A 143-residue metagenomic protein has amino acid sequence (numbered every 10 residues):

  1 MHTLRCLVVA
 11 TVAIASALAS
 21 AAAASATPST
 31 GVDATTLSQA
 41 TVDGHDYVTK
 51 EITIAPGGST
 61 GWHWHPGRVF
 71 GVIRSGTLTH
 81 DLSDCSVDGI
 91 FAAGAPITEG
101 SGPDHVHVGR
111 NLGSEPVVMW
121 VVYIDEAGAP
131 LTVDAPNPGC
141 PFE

Functional and structural regions predicted by a protein language model:
M1-A26: Secretory targeting and sorting signals
S29-G61, V122: A short glycine-rich, His/Asp/Glu-containing loop-to-beta-strand
V42-G44, I54-P56, L78, L82-D104: Short acidic-glycine-tyrosine-enriched beta hairpin
T60-H65, L82, G89, V108-N111: Short histidine-centered beta-strand/loop micro-motifs that create catalytic or ligand/metal-coordination sites
P66-H80: Short, conserved beta-strand element in jelly-roll/cupin
V87, P103-P130: Ligand-binding loop in jelly-roll beta-barrel domains
V133-E143: Short, low-complexity, Pro/Ser/Thr/Gly-rich segments in the mature regions of secreted, periplasmic
